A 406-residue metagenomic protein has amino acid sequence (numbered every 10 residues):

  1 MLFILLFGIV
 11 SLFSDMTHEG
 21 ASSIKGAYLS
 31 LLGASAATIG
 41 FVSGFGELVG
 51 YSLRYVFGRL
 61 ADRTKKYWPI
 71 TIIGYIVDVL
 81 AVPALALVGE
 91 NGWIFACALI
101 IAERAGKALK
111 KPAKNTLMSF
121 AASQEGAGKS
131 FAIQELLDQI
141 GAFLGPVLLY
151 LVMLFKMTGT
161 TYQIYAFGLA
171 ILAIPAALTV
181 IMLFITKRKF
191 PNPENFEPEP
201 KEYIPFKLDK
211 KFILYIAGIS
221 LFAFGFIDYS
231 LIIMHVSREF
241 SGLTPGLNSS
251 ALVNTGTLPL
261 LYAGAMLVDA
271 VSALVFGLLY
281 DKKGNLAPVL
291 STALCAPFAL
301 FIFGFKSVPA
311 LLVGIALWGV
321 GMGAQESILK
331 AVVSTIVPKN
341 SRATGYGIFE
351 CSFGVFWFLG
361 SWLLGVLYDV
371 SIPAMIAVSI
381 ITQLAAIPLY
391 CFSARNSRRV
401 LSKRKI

Functional and structural regions predicted by a protein language model:
M1, R188-G218, S249: Juxtamembrane intracellular "pre-TM" segments in multi-pass secondary transporters
M1-G50, L214-L247: Helix-loop boundary and gating motifs at the non-cytosolic
L12, A81, G92-K110, S220 (+1 more regions): Hydrophobic core of transmembrane alpha-helices in multi-pass small-molecule transporters, especially MFS/SLC-type
L53-K66, M153, S272-G284, Y368: Helix-to-loop junctions at the C-terminal end of transmembrane segments in multipass secondary transporters
R63-Y75, D281-A293: Cytoplasmic membrane-interface "Motif A"-like loop-to-helix N-cap segments of 12-TM Major Facilitator Superfamily
I76-E90, L294-K306: C-terminal ends and interior cores of transmembrane alpha-helices in multi-pass membrane transporters/permeases
L109-A122, A324-V337: Intracellular juxtamembrane helix-capping segments at the cytosolic ends of symmetry-related transmembrane helices
A173-N195, L389-A394: C-terminal membrane-cytosol helix-exit motif in multi-pass small-molecule transporters
